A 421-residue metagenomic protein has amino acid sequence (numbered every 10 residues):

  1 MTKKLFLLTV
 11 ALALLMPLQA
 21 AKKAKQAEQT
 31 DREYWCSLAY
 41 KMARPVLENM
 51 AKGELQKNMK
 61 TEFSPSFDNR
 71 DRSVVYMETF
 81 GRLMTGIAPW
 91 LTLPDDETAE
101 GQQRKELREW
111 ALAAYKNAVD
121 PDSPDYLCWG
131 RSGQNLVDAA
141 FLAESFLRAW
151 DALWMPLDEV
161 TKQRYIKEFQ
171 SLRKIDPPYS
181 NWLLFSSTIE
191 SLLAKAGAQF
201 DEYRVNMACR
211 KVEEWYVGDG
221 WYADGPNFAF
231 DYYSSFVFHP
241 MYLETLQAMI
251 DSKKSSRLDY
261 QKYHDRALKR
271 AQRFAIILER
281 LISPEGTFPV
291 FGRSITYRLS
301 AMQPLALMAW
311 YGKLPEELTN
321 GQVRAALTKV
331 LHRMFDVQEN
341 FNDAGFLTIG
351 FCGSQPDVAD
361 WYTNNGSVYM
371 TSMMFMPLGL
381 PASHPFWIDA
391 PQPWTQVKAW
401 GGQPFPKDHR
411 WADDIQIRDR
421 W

Functional and structural regions predicted by a protein language model:
M1-L5: Positively charged n-region of N-terminal signal peptides that target proteins for export
L8-L15: Bacterial N-terminal signal peptides
A21-F67, R72, P89, L93 (+1 more regions): Terminal, non-catalytic domain-edge segments
D31-K57, A99-A113, D151-E159, A194-E213 (+2 more regions): An acidic intrinsically disordered interaction segment
D71-E100: N-terminal carbohydrate-binding/catalytic regions of secreted carbohydrate-active enzymes
Y76, I87-W90, R104-L268, R280-A306 (+1 more regions): Aromatic-lined, polymer-binding surfaces characteristic of secreted/periplasmic polysaccharide-degrading enzymes
D95-A99, W154, K253, S383-A390: Structured alpha-helical bundle/scaffold domains in large eukaryotic membrane-trafficking regulators
